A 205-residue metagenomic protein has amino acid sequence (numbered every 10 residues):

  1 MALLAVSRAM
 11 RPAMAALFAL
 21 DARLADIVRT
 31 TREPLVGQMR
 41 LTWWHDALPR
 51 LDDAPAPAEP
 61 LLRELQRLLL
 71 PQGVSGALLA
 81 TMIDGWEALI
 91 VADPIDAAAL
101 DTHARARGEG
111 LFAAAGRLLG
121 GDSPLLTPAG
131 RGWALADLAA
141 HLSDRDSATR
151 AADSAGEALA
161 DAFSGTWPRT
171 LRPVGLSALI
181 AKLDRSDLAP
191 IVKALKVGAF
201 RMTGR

Functional and structural regions predicted by a protein language model:
M1-W43, P55-P60, L79-W86, L100-R205: Catalytic cores of Mg2+-dependent Asp-rich isoprenoid enzymes
D46-D96: Hydrophobic/aromatic-rich structural module bridging two neighboring secondary-structure elements via a short loop
